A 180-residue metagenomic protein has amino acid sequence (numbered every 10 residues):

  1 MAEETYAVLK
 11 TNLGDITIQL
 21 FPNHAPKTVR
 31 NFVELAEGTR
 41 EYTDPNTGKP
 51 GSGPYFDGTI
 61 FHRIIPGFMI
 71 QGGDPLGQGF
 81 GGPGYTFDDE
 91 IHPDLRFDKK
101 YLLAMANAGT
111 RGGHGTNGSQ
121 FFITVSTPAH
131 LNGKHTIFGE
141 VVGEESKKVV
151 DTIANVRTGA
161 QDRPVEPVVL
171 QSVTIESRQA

Functional and structural regions predicted by a protein language model:
M1-A180: Cyclophilin-like peptidyl-prolyl cis-trans isomerases
